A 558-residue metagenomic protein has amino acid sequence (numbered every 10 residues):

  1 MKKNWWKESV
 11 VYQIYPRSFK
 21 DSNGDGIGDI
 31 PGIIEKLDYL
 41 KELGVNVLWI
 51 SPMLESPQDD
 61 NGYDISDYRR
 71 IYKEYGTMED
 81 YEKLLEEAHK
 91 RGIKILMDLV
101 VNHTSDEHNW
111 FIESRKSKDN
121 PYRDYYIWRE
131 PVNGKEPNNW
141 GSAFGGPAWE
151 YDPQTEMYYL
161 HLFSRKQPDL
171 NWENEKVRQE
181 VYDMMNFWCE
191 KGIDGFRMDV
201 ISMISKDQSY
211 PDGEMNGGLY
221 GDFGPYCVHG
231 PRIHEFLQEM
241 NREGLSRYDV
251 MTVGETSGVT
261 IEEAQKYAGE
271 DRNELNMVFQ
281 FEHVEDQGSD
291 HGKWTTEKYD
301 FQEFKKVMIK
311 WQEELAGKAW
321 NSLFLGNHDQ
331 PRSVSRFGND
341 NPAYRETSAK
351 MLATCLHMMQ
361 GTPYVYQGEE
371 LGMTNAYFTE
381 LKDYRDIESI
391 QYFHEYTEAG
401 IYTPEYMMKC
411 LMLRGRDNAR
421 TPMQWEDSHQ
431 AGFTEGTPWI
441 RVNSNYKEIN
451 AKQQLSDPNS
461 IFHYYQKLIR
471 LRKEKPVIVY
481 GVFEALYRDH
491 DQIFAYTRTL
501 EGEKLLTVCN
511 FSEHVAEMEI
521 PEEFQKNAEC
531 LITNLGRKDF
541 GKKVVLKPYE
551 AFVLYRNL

Functional and structural regions predicted by a protein language model:
M1-L558: Active-site and adjacent substrate-binding regions of carbohydrate-active enzymes
